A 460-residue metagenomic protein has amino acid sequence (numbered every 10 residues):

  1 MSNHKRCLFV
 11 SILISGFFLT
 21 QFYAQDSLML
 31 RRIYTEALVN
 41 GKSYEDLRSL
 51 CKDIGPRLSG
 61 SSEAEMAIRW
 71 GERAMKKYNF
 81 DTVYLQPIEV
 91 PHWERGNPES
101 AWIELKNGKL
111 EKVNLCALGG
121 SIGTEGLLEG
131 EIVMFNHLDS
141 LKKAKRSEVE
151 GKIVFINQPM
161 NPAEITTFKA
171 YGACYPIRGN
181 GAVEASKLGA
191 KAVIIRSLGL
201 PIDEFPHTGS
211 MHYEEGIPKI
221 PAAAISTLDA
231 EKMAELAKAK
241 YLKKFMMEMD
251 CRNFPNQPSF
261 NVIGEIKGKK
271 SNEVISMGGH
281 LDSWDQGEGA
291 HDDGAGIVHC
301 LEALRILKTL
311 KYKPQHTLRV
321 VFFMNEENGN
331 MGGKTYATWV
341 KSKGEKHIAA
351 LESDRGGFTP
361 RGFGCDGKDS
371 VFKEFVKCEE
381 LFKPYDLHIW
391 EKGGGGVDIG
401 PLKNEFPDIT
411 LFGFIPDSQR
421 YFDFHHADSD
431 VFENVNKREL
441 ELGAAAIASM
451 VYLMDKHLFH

Functional and structural regions predicted by a protein language model:
M1-S27: Bacterial Sec-dependent N-terminal signal peptides
S27-S61, F205-S210, K219, D282 (+3 more regions): N-terminal capping segment at the start of a domain
L28-L30, E104-L105, E111-R146, M211-A290 (+1 more regions): Soluble metallo-hydrolase cores and metallopeptidase-like ectodomains found primarily in the secretory/periplasmic
E45, R305-M331: Short helix-loop-beta-strand segments that form the rim/entrance of peptidase-like active sites
R48, K52-A163: Noncatalytic luminal/extracellular "stalk/propeptide" segments of secretory-pathway proteins
L110-K112, E125, I220-I225, A230-E231 (+3 more regions): Metal-dependent peptidase/peptidase-like ectodomains
K112-P221: Extracellular/luminal Protease-associated
R305, T309, F422-H460: His/Asp/Glu-rich mid-to-C-terminal helical/loop segments that flank catalytic regions of hydrolases
